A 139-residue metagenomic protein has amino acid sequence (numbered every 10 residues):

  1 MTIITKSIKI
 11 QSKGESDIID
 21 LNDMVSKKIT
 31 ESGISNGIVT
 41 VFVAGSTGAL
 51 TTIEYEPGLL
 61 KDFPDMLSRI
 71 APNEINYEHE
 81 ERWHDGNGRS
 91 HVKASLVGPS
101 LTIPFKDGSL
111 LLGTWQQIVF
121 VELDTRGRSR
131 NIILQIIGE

Functional and structural regions predicted by a protein language model:
M1-E139: Active-site histidine-anchored catalytic micro-motif
